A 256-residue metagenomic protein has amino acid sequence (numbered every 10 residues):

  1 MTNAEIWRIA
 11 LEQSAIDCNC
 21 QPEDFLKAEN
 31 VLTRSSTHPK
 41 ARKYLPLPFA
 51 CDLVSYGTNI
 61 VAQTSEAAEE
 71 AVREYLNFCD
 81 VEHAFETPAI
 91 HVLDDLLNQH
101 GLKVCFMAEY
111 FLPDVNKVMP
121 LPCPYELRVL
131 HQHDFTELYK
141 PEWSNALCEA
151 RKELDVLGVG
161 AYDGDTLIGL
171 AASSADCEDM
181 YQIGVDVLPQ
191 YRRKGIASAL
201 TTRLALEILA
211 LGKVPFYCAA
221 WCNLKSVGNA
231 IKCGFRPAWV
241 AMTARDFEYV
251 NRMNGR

Functional and structural regions predicted by a protein language model:
T2-N3, I9-C20, D155-G160, A175 (+2 more regions): Long, contiguous binding/interaction regions
N3-F135: Acyl-donor-binding surface of acyltransferase catalytic domains
T58-Q63, I208-A220: Conserved GNAT acetyl-CoA-binding A-motif
V104-P113, R236-M253: Conserved catalytic-core motifs of GNAT/GCN5-like acyltransferases
L112-G164: A contiguous catalytic/ligand-binding core that recognizes phosphate-bearing ligands
A150-M180, G184-L188: A conserved beta-strand-loop-helix scaffold within acyl/acetyltransferase catalytic domains
I183, R193-E207, G228, K232: Conserved acetyl-CoA-binding loop-helix of GNAT-fold acetyltransferases
Y217-I231, R236, T243-E248: Conserved beta-strand-loop-alpha-helix junction that forms the acyl-donor binding cleft
